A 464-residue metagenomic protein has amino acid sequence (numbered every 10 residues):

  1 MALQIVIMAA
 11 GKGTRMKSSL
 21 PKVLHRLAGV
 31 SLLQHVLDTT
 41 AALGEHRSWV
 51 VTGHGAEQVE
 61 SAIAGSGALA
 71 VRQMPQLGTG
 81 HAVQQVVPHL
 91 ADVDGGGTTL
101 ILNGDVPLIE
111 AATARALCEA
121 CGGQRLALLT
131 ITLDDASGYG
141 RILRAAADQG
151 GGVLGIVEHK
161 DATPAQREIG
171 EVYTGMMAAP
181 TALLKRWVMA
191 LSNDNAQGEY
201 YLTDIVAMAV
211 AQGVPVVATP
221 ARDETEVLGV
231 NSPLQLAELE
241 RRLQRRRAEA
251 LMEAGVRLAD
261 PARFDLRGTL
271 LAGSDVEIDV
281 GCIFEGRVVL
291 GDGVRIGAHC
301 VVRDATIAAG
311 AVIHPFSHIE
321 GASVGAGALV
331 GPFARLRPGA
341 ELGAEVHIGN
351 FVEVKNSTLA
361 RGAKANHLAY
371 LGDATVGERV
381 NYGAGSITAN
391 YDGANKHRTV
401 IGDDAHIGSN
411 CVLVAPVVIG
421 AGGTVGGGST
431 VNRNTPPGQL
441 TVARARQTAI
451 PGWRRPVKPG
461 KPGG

Functional and structural regions predicted by a protein language model:
M1-S18: N-terminal nucleotide-binding beta1-loop-alpha1 segment
A2-Q4, V30-E119, P462: Conserved N-terminal catalytic core of the sugar/cofactor nucleotidyltransferase
A9, T52, N103, T130-I131: Short beta-strand/turn micro-motifs composed of small residues that flank or help shape donor/cofactor-binding pockets
L20-R26, R72, L191-D194: Short glycine-enriched, charge-decorated loop/helix-capping segments at active-site entrances that position
E57, I109-A196, T203, V214: Conserved core of the sugar-phosphate nucleotidyltransferase
G170-G273: Conserved alpha/beta core of the MobA/IspD/sugar-nucleotide pyrophosphorylase nucleotidyltransferase superfamily
L266, L270-A340: Acidic, glycine-rich loop-and-beta core segments that form the ion-binding/anion-interacting portion of active sites
V312-G464: Glycine-rich hexapeptide-repeat left-handed beta-helix
